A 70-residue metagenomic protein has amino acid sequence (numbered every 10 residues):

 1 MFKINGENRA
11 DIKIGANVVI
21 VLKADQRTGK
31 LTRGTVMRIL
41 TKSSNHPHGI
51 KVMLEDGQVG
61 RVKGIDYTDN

Functional and structural regions predicted by a protein language model:
F2-N8: Short alpha-helix capping/helix-loop boundary micro-motifs
N8, T41-K42, I50: Short, conserved secondary-structure segments in the cores of folded domains
A10-L22: Short coil-to-beta transition motif at edge beta-strands of beta-rich domains
D25-R33: Short, Lys/Arg- and Gly-enriched loop/turn segments at beta-strand edges
L40-N45, Y67-N70: Short, conserved beta-turn/loop elements at beta-strand boundaries and strand-helix junctions
K51-E55: Short, acidic/hydrophobic/Gly-rich beta-strand patch recurrent on exposed beta strands that often constitutes part
